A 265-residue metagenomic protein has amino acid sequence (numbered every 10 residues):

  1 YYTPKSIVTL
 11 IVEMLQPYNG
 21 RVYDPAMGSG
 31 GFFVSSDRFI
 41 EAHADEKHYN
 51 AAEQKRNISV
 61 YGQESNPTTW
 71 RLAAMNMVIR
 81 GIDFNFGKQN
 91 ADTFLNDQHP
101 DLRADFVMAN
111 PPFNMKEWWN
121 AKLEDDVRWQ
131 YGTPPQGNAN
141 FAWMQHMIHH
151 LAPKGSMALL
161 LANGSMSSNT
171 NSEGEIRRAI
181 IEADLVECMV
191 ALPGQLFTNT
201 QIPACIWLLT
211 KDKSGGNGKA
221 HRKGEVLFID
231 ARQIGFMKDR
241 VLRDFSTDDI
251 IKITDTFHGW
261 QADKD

Functional and structural regions predicted by a protein language model:
Y1-T3, D265: Short coil/turn segments at secondary-structure boundaries
T3-A109, N114-W118, D125-Q130, F141 (+4 more regions): Conserved S-adenosyl-L-methionine
D101-D265: A conserved structural/catalytic subdomain of Rossmann-like adenosyl-cofactor enzymes
